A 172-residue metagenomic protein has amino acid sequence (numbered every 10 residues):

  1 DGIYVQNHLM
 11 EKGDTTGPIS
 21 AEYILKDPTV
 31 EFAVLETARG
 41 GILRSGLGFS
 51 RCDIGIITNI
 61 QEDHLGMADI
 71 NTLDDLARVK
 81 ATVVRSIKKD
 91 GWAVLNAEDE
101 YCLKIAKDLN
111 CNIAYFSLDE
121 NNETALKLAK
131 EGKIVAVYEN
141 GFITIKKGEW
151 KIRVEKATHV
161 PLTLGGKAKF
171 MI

Functional and structural regions predicted by a protein language model:
D1-A97, Y101-L109: Phosphate-binding loop of NTP-binding sites
I70-A77, A81, G91, C111-I172: Adenine nucleotide phosphate-binding catalytic loops in nucleotide-utilizing enzymes
